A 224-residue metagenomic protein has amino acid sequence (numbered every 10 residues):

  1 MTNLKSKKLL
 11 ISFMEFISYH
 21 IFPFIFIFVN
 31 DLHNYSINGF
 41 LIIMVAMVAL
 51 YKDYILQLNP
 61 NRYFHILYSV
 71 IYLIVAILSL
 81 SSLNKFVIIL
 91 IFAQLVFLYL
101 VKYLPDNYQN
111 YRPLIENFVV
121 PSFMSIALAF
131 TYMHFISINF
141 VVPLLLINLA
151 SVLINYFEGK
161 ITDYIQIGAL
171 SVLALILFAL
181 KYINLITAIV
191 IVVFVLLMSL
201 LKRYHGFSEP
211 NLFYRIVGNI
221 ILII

Functional and structural regions predicted by a protein language model:
M1-Y99, F118-I154, I167-I224: Hydrophobic alpha-helical transmembrane segments
N107-V120, G159-V172: Cytoplasm-facing juxtamembrane segments at the starts of transmembrane helices in multi-pass membrane proteins
